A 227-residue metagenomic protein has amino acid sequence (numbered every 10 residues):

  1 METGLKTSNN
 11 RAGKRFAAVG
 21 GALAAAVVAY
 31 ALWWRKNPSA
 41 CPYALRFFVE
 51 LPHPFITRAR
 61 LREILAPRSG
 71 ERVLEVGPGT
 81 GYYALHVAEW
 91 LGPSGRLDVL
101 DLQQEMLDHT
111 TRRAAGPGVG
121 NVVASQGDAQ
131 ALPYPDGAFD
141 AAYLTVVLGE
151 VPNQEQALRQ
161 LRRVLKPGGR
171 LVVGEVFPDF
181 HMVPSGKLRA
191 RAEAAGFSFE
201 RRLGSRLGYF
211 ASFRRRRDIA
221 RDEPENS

Functional and structural regions predicted by a protein language model:
R11-W33: Hydrophobic alpha-helical topogenic segments used for membrane insertion/localization
P52-S69: Conserved alpha-helix/loop element of class I SAM-dependent methyltransferases that forms part of the SAM/SAH-binding
L74-A131: Class I SAM-dependent methyltransferase SAM/SAH-binding core
L91-G92, V151-P152, L165-P167: Helix-to-beta-strand junctions that scaffold the AdoMet/dcAdoMet cofactor pocket in Class I SAM-dependent enzymes
Q130-A141: A short acidic, Gly/Pro-enriched loop at the edge of an enzyme's catalytic core that lines a small-molecule cofactor
D140-P152: A short SAM/SAH-binding and catalytic strip from SAM-dependent methyltransferases
E155-R170: A short glycine-rich, Lys/Arg-flanked "PGG" loop and its adjoining helix->strand segment in the class I
G204-S227: Core SAM-dependent methyltransferase catalytic element
